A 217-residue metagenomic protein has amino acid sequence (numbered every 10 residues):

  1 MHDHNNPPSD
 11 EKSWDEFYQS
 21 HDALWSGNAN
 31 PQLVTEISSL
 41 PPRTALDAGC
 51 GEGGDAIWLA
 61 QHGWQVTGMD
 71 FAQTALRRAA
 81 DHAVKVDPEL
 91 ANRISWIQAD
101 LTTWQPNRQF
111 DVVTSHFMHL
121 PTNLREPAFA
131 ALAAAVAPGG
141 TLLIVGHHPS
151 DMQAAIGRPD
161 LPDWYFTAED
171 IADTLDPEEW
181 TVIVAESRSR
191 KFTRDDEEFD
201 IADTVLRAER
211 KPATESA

Functional and structural regions predicted by a protein language model:
M1-L40, S150: Conserved class I S-adenosyl-L-methionine
R43-G51: Conserved class I S-adenosyl-L-methionine
A72-T74: Conserved SAM/SAH-binding beta-strand->alpha-helix loop
P88-L101: Conserved SAM-binding strand-loop segment of SAM-dependent methyltransferases
W104-V112: A short acidic, Gly/Pro-enriched loop at the edge of an enzyme's catalytic core that lines a small-molecule cofactor
L120-L132: A short, conserved alpha-helix within the catalytic core of class I
G139-H147: Conserved beta-strand signature within the Rossmann-like core of class I S-adenosyl-L-methionine
D163-E179, V184-A185: Short alpha-helix
